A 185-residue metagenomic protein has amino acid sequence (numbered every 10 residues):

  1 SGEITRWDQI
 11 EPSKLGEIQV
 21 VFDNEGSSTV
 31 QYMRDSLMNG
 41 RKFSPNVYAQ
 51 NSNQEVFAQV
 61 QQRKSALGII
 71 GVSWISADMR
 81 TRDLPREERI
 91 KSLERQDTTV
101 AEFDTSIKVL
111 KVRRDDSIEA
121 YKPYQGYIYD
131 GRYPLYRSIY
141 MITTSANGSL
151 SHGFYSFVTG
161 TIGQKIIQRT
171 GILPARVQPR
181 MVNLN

Functional and structural regions predicted by a protein language model:
S1-N185: Exported/periplasmic ABC-transporter solute-binding proteins
